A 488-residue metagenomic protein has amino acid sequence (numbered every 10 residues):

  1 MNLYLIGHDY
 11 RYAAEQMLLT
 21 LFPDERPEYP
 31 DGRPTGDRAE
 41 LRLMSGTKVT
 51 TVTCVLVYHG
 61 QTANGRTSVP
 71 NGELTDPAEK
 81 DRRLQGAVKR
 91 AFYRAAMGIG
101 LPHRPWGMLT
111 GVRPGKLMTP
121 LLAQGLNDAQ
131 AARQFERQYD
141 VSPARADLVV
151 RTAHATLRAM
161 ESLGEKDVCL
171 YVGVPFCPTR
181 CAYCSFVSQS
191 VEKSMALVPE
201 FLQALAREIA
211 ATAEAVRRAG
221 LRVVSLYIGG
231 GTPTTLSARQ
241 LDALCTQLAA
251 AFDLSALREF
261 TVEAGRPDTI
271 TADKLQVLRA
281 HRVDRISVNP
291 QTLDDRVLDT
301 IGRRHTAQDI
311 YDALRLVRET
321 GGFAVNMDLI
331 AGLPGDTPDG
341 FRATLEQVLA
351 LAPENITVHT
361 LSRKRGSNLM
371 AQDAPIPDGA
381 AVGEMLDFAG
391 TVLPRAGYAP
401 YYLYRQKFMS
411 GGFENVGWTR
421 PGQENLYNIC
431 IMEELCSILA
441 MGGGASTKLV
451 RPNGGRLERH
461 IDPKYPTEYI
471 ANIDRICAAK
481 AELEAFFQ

Functional and structural regions predicted by a protein language model:
M1-Q124, D128, L205, P421-Q488: Radical SAM enzyme core and accessory elements
P30, R42-M44, G173, G229 (+4 more regions): Solvent-exposed beta-strand sheet faces enriched in polar/charged residues
G32, G36-D37, G366-M441: A C-terminal junction/extension of Radical SAM enzymes
V52-C54, V172, I286-V288: Short beta-strand motif preference
G100-H103, A123-L170: N-terminal [4Fe-4S]-dependent radical SAM core
D167-L202: Canonical Radical SAM [4Fe-4S] cluster-binding loop centered on the CxxxCxxC motif and its immediate flanking residues
G173, S287, N355-H359, I429 (+1 more regions): Beta-strand scaffold of nucleotide-dependent catalytic cores
S188-A389: Conserved non-cysteine loop/helix-boundary elements of the Radical SAM core domain that shape
